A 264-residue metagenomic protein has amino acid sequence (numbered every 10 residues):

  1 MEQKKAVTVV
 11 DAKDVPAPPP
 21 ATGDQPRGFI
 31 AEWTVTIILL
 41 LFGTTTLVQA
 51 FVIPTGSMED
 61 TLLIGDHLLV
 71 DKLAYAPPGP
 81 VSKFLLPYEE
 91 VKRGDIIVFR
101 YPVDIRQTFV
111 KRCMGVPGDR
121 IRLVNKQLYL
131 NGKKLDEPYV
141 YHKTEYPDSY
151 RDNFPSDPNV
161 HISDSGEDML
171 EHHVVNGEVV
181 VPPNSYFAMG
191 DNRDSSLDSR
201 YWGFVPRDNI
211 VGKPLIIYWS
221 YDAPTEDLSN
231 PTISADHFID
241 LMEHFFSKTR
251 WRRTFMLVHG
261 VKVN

Functional and structural regions predicted by a protein language model:
E2-R27, T46-V52, S57-N264: Soluble "head" domains of membrane/secretory-pathway proteins
E32-V48: Hydrophobic membrane-insertion alpha-helices, especially the h-region of bacterial N-terminal signal peptides
